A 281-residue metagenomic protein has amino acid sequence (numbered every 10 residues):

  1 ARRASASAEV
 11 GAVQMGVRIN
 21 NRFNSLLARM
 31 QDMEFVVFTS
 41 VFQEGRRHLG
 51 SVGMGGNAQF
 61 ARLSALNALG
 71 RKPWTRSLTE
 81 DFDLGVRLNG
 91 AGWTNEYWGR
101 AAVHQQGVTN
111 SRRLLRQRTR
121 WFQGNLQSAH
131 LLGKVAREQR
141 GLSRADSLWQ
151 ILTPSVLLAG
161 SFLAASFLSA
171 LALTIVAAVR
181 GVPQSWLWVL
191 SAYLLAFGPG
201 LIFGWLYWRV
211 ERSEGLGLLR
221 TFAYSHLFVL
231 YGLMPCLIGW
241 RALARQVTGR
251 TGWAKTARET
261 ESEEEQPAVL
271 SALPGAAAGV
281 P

Functional and structural regions predicted by a protein language model:
A1-S77, T119-H130: Long helical/loop segments within the catalytic core of UDP-sugar-dependent glycosyltransferases, especially the large
M33-S40, R113-V135, G200-L206, R241-L243: Catalytic core of nucleotide-sugar-dependent glycosyltransferases
G85-V103: Catalytic donor-sugar/metal-binding loop of nucleotide-sugar-dependent glycosyltransferases
G99-R113: Active-site donor/metal-binding and catalytic loop motifs of nucleotide-sugar-dependent glycosylation enzymes
Q117, W121-A129, R220-E263: Membrane-proximal soluble regions of multi-pass membrane proteins
R140-A159: Loop-to-transmembrane boundary segments
T153-V247: Membrane-embedded multi-pass helical conduit in multi-pass membrane proteins, especially envelope-biosynthetic
V182-Q184, G252-P274: Hydrophobic alpha-helical transmembrane segments and immediately flanking/interface helices in integral membrane
